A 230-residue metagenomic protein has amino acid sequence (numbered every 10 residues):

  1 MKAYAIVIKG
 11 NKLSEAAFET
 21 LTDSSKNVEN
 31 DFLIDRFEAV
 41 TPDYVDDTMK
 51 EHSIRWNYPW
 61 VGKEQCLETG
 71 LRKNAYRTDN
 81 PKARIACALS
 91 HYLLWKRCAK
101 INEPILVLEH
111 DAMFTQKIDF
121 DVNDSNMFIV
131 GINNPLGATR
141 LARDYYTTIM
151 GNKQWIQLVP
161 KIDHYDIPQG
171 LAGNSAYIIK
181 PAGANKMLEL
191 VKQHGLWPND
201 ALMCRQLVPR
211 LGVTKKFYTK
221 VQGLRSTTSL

Functional and structural regions predicted by a protein language model:
M1-L108, A112-L230: An acidic/histidine-cluster motif and surrounding catalytic segment that typifies divalent-metal-assisted enzyme active
